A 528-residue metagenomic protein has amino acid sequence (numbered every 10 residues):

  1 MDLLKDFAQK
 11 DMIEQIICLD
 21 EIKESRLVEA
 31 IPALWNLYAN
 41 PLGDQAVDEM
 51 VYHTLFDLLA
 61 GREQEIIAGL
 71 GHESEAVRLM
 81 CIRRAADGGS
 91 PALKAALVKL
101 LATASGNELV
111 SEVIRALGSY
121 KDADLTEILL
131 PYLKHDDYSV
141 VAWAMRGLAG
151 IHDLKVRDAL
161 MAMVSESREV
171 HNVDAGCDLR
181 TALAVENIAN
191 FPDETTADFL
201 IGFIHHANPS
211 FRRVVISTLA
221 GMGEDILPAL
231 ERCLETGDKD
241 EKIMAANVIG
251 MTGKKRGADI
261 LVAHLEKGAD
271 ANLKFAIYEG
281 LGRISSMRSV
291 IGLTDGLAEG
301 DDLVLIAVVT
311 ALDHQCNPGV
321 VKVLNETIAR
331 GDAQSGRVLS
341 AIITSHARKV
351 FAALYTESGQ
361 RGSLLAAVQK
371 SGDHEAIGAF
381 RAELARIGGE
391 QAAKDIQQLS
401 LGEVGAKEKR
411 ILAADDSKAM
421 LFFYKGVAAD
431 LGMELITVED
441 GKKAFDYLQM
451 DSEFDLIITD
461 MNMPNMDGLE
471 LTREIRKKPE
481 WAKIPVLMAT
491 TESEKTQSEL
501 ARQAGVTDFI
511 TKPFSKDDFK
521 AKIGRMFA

Functional and structural regions predicted by a protein language model:
E14-S25, A46-A60, A68, L79-S90 (+18 more regions): Structural detector for internal amphipathic alpha-helices that build alpha-solenoid repeat scaffolds
F422-D430: Charged docking surfaces used in two-component/phosphorelay signaling
T437-L456: Acidic, metal-coordinating helix/loop segments flanking the phosphotransfer/catalytic sites of two-component signaling
M463: Receiver (REC) domain active-site loop signature in two-component systems and cognate sites in sensor histidine kinases
F514-I523: C-terminal output helix
